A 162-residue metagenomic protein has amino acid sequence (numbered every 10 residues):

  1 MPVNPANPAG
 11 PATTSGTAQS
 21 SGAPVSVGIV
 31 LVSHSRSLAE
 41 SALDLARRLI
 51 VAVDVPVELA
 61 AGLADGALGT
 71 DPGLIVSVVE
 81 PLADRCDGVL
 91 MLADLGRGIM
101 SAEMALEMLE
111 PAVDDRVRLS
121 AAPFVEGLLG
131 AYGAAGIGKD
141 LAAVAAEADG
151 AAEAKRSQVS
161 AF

Functional and structural regions predicted by a protein language model:
P2-F162: N-terminal loops that bind phosphate or other acidic moieties and the adjacent beta-alpha structural core
